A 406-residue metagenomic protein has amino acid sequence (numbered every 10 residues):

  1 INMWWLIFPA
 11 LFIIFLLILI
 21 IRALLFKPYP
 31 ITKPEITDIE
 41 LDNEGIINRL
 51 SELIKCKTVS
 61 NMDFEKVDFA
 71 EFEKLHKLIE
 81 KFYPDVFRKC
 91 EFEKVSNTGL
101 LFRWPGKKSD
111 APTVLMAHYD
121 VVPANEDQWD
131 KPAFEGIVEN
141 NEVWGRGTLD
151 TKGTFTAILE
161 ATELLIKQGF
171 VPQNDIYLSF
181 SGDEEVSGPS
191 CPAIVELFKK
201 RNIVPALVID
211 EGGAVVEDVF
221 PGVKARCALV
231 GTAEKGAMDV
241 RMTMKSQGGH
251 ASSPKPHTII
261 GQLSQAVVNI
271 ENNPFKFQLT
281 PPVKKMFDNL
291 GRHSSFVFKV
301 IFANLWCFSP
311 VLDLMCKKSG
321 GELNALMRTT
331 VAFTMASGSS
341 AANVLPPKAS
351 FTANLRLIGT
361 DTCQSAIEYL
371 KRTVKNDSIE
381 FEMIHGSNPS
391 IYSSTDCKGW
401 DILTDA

Functional and structural regions predicted by a protein language model:
I1-A10: Feature marks short, highly hydrophobic, charge-poor N-terminal signal-anchor/signal peptide-like helices that anchor
P9-R146, K167-P172, A353: Acidic/His- and Gly-rich active-site-bordering loop/insert found across diverse amide/peptide-bond hydrolases
L19-R22, E160-K167, Q265-N269: Short glycine/serine- and small hydrophobic-enriched flexible loop segments
P30-I31, F198-R201, A206, A214-A225 (+4 more regions): Acidic-enriched catalytic cores of C-N bond-cleaving enzymes acting on peptides and small amides
N48, E52, L78-V86, Q262 (+5 more regions): Generic non-transmembrane alpha-helical segments
V143, L149-L229: Acidic/histidine-rich catalytic neighborhood of metal-dependent amide-processing enzymes
R356, F381-D396: A short beta-alpha structural unit
